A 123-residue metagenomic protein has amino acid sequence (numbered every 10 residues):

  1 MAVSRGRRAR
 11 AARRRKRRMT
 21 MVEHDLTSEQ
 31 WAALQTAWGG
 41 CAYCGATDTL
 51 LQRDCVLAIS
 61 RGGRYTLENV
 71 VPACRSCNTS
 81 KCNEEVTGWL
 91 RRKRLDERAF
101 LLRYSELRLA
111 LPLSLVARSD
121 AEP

Functional and structural regions predicted by a protein language model:
M1-V3, E122-P123: Short, low-complexity, intrinsically disordered N-terminal peptides in bacterial proteins
A2-G40, A99-R108, P112: Short, charged surface segments at domain edges that flank catalytic/cofactor-binding sites
G40-P72, K81-K93: Histidine-centered nuclease catalytic patch
E68, T79-P123: A detector for short metal-coordination/catalytic motifs
S76: Conserved phosphate-binding loops in nucleotide/dinucleotide-binding enzymes
